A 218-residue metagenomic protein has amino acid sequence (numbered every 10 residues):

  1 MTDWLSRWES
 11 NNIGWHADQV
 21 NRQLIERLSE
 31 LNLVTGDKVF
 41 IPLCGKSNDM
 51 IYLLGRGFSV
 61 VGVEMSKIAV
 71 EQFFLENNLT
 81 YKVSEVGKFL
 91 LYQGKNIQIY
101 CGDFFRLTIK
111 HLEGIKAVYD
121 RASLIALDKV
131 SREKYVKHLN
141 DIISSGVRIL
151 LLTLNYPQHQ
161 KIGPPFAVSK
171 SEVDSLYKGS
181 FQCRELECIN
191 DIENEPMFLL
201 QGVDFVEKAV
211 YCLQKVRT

Functional and structural regions predicted by a protein language model:
M1-T35, K46-D49, G62-I97, C101-H111 (+2 more regions): Class I (Rossmann-like) S-adenosyl-L-methionine-dependent methyltransferase catalytic domain, capturing the SAM-binding
D37, I115-K116: Conserved acidic residues
F40-G45, S123: Class I SAM-dependent methyltransferase "Motif I" SAM/SAH-binding loop
L54-G55: Gly/Ala-rich phosphate-binding loop of Rossmann-like dinucleotide-binding domains, activating on the conserved
Y119: A conserved beta-strand element that flanks and buttresses the S-adenosyl-L-methionine
A126-H138: A short, conserved alpha-helix within the catalytic core of class I
